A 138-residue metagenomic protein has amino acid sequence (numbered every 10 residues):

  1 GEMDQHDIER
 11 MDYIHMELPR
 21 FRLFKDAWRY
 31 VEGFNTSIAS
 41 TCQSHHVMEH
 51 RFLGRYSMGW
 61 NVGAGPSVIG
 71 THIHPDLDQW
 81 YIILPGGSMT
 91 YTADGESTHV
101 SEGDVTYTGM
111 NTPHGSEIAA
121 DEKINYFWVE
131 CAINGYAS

Functional and structural regions predicted by a protein language model:
G1-E2, V100-A120, V129-C131: Conserved metal-binding segment of the jelly-roll/cupin
M3-G65: A short, N-terminal "cap"/entry segment at the start of jelly-roll beta-barrel domains of the cupin/DSBH fold
Y56-P75, S88: Conserved short histidine dyad/triad with adjacent acidic residue
W60-V62, W80, S97, V105-Y107 (+1 more regions): Conserved hydrophobic/aromatic beta-strand scaffold that supports enzyme active sites
D76, G87, E96, T112-P113 (+2 more regions): A generic "binding-loop/recognition-motif" signal
W80-E102: A short beta-strand-loop-beta hairpin characteristic of the jelly-roll/cupin
N134-S138: Extended, charge-rich intrinsically disordered regulatory tails
